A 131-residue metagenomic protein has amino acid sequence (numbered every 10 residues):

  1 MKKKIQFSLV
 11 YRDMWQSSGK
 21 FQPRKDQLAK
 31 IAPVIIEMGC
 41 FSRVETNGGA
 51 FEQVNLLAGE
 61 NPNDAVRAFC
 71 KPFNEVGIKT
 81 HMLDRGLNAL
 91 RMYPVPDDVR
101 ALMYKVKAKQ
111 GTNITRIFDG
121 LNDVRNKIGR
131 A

Functional and structural regions predicted by a protein language model:
M1-K2: Basic/polar N-terminal segments that are highly enriched at the extreme N-terminus, encompassing both cleavable
I5-D13, S42-T46, I78-R85, N113-I117: Hydrophobic faces of well-ordered beta-strands that scaffold small-molecule active sites in alpha/beta enzyme cores
L9-K30, D84-R100, R116-N122: Active-site mouth loops of central-metabolism enzymes
G19-K20, S42-V66, G86-M92, F118-K127: Glycine-rich, proline-tolerant flexible connector loops at the mouths of alpha/beta enzymes
Q27-A50, V106-I114: Catalytic domains of carbohydrate-active enzymes, especially glycoside hydrolases
A65-P96: Glycine-rich, aromatic-flanked loop segments that form ligand/cofactor-binding clefts across common enzyme folds
G129-A131: Conserved small/polar residues in nucleotide/adenosyl-binding loops
